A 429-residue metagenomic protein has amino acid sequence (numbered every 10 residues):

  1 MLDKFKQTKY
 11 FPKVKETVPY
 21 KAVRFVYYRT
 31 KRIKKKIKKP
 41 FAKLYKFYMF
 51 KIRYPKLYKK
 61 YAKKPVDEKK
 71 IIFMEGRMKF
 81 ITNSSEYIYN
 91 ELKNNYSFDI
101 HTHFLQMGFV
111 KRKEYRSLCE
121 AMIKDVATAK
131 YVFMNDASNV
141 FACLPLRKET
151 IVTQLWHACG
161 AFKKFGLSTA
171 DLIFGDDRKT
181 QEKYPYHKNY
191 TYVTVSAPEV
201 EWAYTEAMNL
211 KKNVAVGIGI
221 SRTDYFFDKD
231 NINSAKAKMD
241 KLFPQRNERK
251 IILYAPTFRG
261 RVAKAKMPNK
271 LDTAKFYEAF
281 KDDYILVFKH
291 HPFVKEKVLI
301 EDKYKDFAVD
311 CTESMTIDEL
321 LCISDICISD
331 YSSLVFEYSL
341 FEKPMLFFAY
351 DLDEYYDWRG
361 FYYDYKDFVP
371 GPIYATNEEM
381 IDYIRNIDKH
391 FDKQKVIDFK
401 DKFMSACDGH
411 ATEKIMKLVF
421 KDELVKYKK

Functional and structural regions predicted by a protein language model:
Q7-A127, Y131, V425-K426: N-terminal pre-catalytic "stem/leader" segment of glycosyltransferase-like enzymes
K70-D230: Active-site and donor-binding regions of nucleotide-sugar-utilizing enzymes
R77-F80, M107-V110, S138-V140, A158-A161 (+10 more regions): Short, solvent-exposed loop/turn segments at secondary-structure junctions
T82-E91, A207, G217-I300, Y374 (+2 more regions): Conserved catalytic-core segment of nucleotide-activated headgroup transferases in glycan assembly
S117-Y131, A137-N139, P292-F336: Donor nucleotide-activated moiety binding/catalytic core segment of transferases that use nucleotide-activated donors
V132-A161, M315-W358: A donor-sugar binding/catalytic signature common to diverse glycosyltransferases and related nucleotide-sugar
E301, S333-F403: Catalytic binding pocket for nucleotide-activated donors in carbohydrate/polymer assembly enzymes
D408-K429: C-terminal alpha-helical cap of glycosyltransferases
